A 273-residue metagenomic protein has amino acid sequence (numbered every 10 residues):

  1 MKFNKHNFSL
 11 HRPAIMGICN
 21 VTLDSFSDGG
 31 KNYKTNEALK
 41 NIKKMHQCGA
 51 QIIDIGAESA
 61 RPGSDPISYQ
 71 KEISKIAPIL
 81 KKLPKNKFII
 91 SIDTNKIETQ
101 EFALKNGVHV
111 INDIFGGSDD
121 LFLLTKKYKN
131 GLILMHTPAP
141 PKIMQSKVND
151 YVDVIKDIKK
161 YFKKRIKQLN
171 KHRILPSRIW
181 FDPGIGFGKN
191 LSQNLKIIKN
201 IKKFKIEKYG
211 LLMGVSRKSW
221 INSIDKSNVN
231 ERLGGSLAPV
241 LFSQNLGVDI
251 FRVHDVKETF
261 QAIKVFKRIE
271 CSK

Functional and structural regions predicted by a protein language model:
M1-L23, K167-I174, E270-K273: N-terminal amphipathic alpha-helix/helix-capping segment at the start of soluble metabolic enzymes
F3, S27-E37, N41, A60-I79 (+4 more regions): Active-site-adjacent loop and "lid" segments of alpha/beta metabolic enzymes
P13-I18, Y33, E37-A38, K44-C48: N-terminal structural segment of carbohydrate-active enzymes
A14-I18, Q51-D54, I89-S91, H109-V110 (+4 more regions): Structural preference for beta-strand elements that scaffold enzyme active sites
K40-G56, L246: Catalytic domains of carbohydrate-active enzymes, especially glycoside hydrolases
C48, K82-I90, K164-R178, E207-Y209 (+1 more regions): A structural motif corresponding to the C-terminal end of an alpha-helix and its immediate exit/capping segment
P183-F187: Glycine-rich phosphate/diphosphate-binding loops and the adjacent beta-loop-alpha structural elements that coordinate
